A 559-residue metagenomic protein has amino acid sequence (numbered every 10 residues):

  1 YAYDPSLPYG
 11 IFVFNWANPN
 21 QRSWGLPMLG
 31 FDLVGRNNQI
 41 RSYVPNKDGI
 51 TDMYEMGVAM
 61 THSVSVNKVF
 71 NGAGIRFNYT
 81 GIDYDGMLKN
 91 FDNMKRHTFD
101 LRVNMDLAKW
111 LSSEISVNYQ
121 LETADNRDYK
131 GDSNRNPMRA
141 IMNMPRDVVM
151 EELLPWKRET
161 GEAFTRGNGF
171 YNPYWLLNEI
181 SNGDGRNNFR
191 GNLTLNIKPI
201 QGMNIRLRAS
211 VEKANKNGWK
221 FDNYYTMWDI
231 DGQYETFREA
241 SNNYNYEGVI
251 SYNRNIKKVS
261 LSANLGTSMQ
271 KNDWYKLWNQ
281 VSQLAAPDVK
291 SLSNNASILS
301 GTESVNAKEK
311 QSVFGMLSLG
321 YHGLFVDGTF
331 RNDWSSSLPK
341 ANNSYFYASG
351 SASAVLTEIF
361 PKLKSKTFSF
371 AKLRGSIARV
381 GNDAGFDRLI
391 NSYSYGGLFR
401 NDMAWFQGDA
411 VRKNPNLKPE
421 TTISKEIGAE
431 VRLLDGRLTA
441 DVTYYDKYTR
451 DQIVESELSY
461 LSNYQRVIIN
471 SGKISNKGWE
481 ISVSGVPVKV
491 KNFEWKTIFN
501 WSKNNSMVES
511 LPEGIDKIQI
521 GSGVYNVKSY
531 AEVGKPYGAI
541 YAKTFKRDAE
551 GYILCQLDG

Functional and structural regions predicted by a protein language model:
Y1, M53-Y54, T61-D83, D100-D106 (+2 more regions): Predominantly transmembrane beta-strands of Gram-negative outer membrane beta-barrel pores used for transport
Y1-P45, I82, M87-N188, R206-Q311 (+4 more regions): Surface-exposed loop/interface segments of Gram-negative outer-membrane beta-barrel transport/assembly proteins
N46-G57: Periplasmic N-terminal accessory/gating domains of Gram-negative outer-membrane beta-barrel systems
V58, H62-K68, L101-M105, G191-I197 (+7 more regions): Residues on the lipid-exposed face of transmembrane beta-strands in outer-membrane beta-barrel proteins
K68-G72, G81, R254-K258, L319-G323 (+1 more regions): A generic beta-sheet turn/junction motif
K340-S344: Short glycine/threonine-rich loop-to-helix capping motif typified by GTGT followed within a few residues by an Asp-Pro
